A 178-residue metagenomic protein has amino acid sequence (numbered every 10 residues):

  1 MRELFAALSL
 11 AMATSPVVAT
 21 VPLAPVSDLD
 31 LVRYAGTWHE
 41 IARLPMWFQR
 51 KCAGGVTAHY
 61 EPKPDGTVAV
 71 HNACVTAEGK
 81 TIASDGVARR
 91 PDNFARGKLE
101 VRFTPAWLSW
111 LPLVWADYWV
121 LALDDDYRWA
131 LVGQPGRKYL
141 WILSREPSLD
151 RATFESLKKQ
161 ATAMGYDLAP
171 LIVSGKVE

Functional and structural regions predicted by a protein language model:
R2-E178: A beta-rich soluble binding module of mature secreted/lumenal proteins
